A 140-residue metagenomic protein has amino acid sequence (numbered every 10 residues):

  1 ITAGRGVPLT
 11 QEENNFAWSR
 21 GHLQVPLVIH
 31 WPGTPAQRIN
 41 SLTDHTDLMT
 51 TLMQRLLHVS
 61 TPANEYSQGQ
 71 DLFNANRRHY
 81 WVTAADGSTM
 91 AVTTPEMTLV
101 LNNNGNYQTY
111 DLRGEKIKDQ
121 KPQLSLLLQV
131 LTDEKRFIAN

Functional and structural regions predicted by a protein language model:
I1-N140: Solvent-exposed soluble domains appended to multi-pass membrane proteins
